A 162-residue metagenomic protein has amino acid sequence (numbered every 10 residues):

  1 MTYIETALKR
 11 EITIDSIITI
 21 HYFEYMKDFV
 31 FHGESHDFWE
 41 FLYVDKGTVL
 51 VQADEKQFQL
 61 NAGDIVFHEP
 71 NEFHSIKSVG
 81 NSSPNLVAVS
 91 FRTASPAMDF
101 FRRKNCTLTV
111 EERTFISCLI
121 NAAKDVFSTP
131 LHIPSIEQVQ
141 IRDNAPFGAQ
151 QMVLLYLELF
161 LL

Functional and structural regions predicted by a protein language model:
M1-Q59, I65, E72, G80 (+3 more regions): Generic protein-terminus/edge-of-domain signal
H21-Y22, A88-S90, T107: Structural signal for conserved beta-strand scaffold positions within catalytic alpha/beta enzyme cores
M26, F101, R142-P146: Residue-level detector of alpha-helix boundaries and kinks
V30, N105-T109, P146: Alpha-helix initiation/capping motif
L60-N61, S83-N85, N105-C106: Glycine-rich, phosphate-binding/catalytic loops in enzymes
N71-D99: Ligand-binding loop in jelly-roll beta-barrel domains
V89, E111-L162: An amphipathic alpha-helical interaction segment
T93-F115: Double-stranded beta-helix
